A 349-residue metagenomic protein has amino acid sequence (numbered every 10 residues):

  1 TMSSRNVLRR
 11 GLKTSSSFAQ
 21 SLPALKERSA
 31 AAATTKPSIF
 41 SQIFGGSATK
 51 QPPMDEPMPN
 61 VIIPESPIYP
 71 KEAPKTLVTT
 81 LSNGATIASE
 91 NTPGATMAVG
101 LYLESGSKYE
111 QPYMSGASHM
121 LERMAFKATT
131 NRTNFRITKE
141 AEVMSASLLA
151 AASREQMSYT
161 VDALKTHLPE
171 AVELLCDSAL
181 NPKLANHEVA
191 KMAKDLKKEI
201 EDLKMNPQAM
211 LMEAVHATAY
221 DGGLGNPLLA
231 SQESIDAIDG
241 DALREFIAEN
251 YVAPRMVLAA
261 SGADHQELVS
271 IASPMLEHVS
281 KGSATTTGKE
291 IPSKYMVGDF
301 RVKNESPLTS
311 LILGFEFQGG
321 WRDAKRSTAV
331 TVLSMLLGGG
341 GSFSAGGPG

Functional and structural regions predicted by a protein language model:
R5-N60, P74, T80, K127-P292 (+4 more regions): Charge-rich, well-structured scaffold segments of protease-associated domains
P57-E65, M120: Short, basic/aromatic beta-hairpin or loop at an interaction surface
I68-K71: Short loop/turn motifs at secondary-structure junctions and domain boundaries
K75-E90: Mature N-terminal segment immediately following signal peptide/propeptide cleavage in secreted/periplasmic
G84, N91-E142, E199, V215 (+1 more regions): Active/ligand-binding-proximal structured segments within catalytic/core domains that scaffold catalytic residues
I87-S89, L101, L258, L313: Generic preference for hydrophobic
A237, S273, F343-G349: Short, conserved active-site entrance elements at the starts or edges of catalytic domains
